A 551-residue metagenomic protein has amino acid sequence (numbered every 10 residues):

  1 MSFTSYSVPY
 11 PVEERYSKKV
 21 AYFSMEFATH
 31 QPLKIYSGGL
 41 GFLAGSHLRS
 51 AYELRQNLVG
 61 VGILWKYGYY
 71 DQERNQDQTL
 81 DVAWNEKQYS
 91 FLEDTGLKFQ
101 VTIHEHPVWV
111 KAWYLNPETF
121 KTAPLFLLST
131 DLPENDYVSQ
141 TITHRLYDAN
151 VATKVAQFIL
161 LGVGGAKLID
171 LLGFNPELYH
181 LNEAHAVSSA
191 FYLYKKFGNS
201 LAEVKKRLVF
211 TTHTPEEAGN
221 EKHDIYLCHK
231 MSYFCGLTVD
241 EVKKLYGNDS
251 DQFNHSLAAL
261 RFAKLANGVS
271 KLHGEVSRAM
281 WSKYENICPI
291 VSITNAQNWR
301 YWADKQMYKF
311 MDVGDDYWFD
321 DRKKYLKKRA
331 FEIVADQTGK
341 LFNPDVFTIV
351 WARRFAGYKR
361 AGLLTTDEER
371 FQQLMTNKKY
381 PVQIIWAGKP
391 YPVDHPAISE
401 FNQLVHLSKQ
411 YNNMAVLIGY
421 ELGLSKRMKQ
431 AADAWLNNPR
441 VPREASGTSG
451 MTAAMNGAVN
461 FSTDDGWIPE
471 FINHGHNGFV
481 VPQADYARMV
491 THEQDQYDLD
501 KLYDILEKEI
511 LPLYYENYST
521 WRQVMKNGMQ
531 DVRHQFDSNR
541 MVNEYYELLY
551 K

Functional and structural regions predicted by a protein language model:
M1-K551: Catalytic cores of carbohydrate-active enzymes across secretory and cytosolic contexts
